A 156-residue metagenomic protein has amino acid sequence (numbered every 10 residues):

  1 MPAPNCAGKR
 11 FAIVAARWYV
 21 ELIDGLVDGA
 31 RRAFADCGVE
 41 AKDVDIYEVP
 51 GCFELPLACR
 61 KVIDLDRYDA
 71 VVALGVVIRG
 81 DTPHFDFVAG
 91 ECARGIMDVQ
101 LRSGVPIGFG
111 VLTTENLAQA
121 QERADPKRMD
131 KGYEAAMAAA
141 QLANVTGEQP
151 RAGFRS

Functional and structural regions predicted by a protein language model:
M1-P50: Glycine-rich phosphate/diphosphate-binding loop of Rossmann-like nucleotide-binding domains
A12, D45, D69-V71, V105-V111: Structural motif
R17, E21, A41, V49-F53 (+4 more regions): Residues at secondary-structure transition points
R17-W18, V76-V77, L112-N116: Short, ordered loop/turn segments at secondary-structure junctions
V20, R32-E40, R60-R67, M97-R102 (+1 more regions): Generic secondary-structure signature for well-ordered alpha-helical cores
Y47-L65, L112, N116-L117, Q121: Glycine-rich oxoanion-binding loops at beta->alpha junctions
E54-I96, Q100: Glycine-rich phosphate-binding loop
F85, G90-S156: C-terminal binding/interaction regions
